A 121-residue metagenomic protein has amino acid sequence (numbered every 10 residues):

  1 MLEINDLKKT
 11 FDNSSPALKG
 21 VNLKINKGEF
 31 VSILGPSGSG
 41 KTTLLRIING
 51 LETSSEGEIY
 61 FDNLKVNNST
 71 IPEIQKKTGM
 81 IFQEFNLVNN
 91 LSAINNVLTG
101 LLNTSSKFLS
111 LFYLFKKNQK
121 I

Functional and structural regions predicted by a protein language model:
S14-P16, P72: Short coil-to-beta microelement around the adenine-binding A-loop and adjacent beta1/P-loop entry of ABC ATPase
L34-P36: The feature captures the beta-strand-to-loop junction immediately N-terminal to the Walker
N49: Helix-to-loop junction immediately C-terminal to a conserved catalytic motif
S55-V66: ABC nucleotide-binding domain "signature motif"
K65-G79, F112-K117: ABC ATPase NBD coupling module
T78, F82-N86, L91: ABC ATPase nucleotide-binding domain signature
L91-S105: Short coil-to-helix segment of the ABC ATPase nucleotide-binding domain corresponding to the Q-loop/switch region
